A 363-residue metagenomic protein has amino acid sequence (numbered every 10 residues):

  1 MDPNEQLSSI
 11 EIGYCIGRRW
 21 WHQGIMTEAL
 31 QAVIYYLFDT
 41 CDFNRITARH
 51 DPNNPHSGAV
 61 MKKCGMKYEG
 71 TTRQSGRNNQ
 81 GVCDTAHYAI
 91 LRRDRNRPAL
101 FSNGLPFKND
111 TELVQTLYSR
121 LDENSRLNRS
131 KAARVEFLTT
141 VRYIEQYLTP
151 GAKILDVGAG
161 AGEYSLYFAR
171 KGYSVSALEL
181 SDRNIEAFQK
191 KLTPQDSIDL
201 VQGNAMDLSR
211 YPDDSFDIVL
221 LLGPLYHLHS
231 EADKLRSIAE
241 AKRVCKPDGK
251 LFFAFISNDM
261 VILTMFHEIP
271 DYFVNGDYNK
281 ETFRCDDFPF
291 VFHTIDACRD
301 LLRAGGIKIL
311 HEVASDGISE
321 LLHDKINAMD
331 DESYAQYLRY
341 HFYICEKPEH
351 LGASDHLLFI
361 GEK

Functional and structural regions predicted by a protein language model:
M1-G104: Acyl-donor (CoA/ACP) binding surface of acyl/acetyltransferases
F101, H311, S315-K363: A C-terminal cap/extension of S-adenosyl-L-methionine-dependent methyltransferases that defines the acceptor-substrate
G104-P150, E163: Conserved class I S-adenosyl-L-methionine
E163-D207: Class I SAM-dependent methyltransferase SAM/SAH-binding core
S209-V219: A short acidic, Gly/Pro-enriched loop at the edge of an enzyme's catalytic core that lines a small-molecule cofactor
L235-P247: A short glycine-rich, Lys/Arg-flanked "PGG" loop and its adjoining helix->strand segment in the class I
L251-D277: Conserved class I S-adenosyl-L-methionine
P289-G306, E312: Short alpha-helix
